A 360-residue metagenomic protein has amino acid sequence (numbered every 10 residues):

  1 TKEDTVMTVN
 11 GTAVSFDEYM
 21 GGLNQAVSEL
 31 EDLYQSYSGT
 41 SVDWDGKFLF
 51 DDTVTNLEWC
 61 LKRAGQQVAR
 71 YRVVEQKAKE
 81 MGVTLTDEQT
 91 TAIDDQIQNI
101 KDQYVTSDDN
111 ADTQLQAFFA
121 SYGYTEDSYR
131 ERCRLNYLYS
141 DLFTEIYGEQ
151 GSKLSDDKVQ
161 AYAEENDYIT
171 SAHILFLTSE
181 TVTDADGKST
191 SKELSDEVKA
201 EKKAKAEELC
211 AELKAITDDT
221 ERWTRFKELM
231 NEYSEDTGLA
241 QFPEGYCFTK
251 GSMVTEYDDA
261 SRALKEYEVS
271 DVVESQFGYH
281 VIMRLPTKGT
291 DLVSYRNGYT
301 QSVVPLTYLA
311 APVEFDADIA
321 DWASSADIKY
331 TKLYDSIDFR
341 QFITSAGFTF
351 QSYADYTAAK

Functional and structural regions predicted by a protein language model:
T1, Q114-V198, S252-K360: PPIase-associated folding chaperone regions across multiple families
K2-Y124: N-terminal targeting/tethering segments
D4-N10, F50-G65, V74-L85, A120 (+6 more regions): Second-shell loop/turn segments in exported
A13-G21, V27-S28, A200-K214, E274 (+1 more regions): Solvent-exposed loop/turn and edge beta-strand elements of beta-rich ligand-binding domains
L23, V27-L30, V68, R72 (+12 more regions): Sec/Tat-exported extracytoplasmic proteins
G39-D45, D108, D184-K199, T217-E221 (+1 more regions): Flexible coil/linker segments and helix-coil junctions enriched in charged and small residues
L85-A92, L154, E221-R225: Alpha-helix N-cap and coil->helix boundary residues
K205-E256, P286, D291-V293: Peptidyl-prolyl cis-trans isomerase
